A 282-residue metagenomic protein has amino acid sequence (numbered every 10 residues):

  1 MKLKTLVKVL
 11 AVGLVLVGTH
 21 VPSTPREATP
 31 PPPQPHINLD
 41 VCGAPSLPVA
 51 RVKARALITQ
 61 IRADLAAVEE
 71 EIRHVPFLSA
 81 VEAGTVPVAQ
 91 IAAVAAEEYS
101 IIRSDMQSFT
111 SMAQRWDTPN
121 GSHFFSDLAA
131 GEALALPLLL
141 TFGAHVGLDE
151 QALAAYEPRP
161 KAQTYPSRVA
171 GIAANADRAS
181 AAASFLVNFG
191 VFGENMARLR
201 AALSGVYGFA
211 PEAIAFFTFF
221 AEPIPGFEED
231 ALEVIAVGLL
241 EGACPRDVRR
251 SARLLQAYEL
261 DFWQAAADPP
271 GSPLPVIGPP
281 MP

Functional and structural regions predicted by a protein language model:
M1-V7: Bacterial N-terminal signal peptides that target proteins for export
V9-G18: Bacterial N-terminal signal peptides
H20-P30: Signal peptide processing junction and immediate N-terminal pro/mature segment of secreted/exported proteins
P33-F77, Y156-P160, P225-D230: Acidic, low-complexity proline/glycine-rich segments
V49, Q60, S122-P223: Active-site-proximal alpha-helical scaffolds that flank and shape metal-associated catalytic sites
R62-R73, V81-R115, S180-R198, Y258-W263: Alpha-helical bundle segments that constitute or directly flank the non-heme di-iron/ferroxidase center
P166, F216-P223, L240-Q256: C-terminal, helix-dominated tail/subdomain
P245-M281: Acidic, carboxylate-rich catalytic segments that either coordinate divalent cations
